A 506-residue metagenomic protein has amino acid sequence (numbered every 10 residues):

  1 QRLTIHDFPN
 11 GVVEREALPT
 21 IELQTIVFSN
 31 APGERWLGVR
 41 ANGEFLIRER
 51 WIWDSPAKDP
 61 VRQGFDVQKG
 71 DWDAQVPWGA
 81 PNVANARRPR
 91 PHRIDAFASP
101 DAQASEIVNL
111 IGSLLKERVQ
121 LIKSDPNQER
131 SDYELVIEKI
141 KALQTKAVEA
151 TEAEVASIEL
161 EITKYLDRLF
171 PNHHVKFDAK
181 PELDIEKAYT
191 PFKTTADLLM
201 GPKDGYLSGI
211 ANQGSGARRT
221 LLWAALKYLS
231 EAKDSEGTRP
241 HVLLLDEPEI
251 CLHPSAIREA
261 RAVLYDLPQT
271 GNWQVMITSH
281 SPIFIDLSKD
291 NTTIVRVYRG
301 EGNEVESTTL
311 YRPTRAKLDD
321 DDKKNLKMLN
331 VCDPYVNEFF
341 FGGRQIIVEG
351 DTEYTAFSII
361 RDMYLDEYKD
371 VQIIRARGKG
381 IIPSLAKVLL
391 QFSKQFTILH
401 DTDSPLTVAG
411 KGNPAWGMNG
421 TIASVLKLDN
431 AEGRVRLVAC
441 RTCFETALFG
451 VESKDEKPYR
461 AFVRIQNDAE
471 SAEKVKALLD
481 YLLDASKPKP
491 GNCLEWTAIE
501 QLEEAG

Functional and structural regions predicted by a protein language model:
Q1, L198-Y335, L365: Switch/communication elements of ASCE P-loop NTPase nucleotide-binding domains
Q1-N42: Conserved P-loop NTP-binding catalytic core
V12-E16, R40, V83-R87, S215 (+6 more regions): Conserved catalytic network of the ASCE P-loop NTPase/AAA+ motor domain
A17-I21, E44-I47, R87-P91, W273 (+4 more regions): Short glycine-/polar-rich loops that comprise or flank the Walker A/P-loop and associated switch/sensor motifs
G33-I122: A sensor for short, sequence-defined functional sites
N85, L329-I347, D351-G506: Acidic, Mg2+-coordinating catalytic modules of nucleic-acid enzymes
H92, L243-L245, I346: Hydrophobic positions in the central parallel beta-sheet of the AAA+
Q103-S105, N109, S113, V119-L221 (+1 more regions): Extended helical coiled-coil dimerization/tether regions that scaffold and oligomerize large DNA-maintenance assemblies
